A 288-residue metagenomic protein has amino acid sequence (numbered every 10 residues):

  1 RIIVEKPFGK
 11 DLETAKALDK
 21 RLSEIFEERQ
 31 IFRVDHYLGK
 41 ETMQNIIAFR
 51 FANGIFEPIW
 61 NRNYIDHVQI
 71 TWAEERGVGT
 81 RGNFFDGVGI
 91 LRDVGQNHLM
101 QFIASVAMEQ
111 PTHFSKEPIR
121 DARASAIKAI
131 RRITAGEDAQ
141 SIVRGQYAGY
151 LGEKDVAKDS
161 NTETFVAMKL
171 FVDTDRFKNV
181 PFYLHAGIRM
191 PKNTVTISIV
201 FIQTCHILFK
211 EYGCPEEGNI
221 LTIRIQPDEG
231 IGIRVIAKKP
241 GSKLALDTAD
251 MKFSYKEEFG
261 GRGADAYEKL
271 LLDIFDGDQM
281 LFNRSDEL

Functional and structural regions predicted by a protein language model:
R1-V4, F8-L288: Secretory/organelle targeting and membrane-embedding segments
